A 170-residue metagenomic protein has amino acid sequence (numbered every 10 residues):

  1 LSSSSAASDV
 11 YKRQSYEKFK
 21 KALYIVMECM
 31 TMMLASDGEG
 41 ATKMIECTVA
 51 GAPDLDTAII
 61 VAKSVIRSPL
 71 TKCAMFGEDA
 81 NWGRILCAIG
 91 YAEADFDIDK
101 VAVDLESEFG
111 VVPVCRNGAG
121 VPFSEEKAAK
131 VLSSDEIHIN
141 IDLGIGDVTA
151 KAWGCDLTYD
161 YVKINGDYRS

Functional and structural regions predicted by a protein language model:
L1-Y11: Single conserved hydrophobic/aromatic residue that forms the stacking wall/gate of nucleotide- or nucleobase-binding
D9-F19: Acyl-thioester C-C bond-transforming condensing/cleaving domain
S15, I45-C47, V121-F123: Short beta-alpha connecting loops at secondary-structure transitions that line or flank enzyme active sites
K18-T57, V61: Oxyanion-binding "anion nests"
G51, I59-K63, R67-S170: Internal helix-turn-beta structural module
